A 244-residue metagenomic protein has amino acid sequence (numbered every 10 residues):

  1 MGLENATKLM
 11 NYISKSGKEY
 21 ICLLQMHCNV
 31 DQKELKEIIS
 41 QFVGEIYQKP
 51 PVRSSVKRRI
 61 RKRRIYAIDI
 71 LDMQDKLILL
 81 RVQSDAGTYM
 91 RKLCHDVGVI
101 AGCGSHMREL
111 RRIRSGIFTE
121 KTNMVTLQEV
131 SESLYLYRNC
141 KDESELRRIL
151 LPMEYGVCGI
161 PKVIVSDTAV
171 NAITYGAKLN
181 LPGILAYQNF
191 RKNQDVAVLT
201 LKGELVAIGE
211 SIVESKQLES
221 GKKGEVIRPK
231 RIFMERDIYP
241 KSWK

Functional and structural regions predicted by a protein language model:
G2-T7, K192-V196: N-terminal, positively charged regions that mediate nucleic acid binding
L3-E129, I149: Non-catalytic RNA-recognition surface used by pseudouridine synthases
S55-I60, L77, I100-K244: Accessory RNA 3′-end/elbow-binding domains used by RNA modification enzymes
